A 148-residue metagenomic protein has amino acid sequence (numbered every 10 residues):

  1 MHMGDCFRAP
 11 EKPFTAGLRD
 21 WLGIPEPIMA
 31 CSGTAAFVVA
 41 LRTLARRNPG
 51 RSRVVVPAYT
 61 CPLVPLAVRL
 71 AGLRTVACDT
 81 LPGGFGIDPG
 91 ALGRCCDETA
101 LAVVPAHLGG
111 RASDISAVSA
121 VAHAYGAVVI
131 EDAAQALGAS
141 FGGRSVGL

Functional and structural regions predicted by a protein language model:
M1-P10: N-terminal "arm"/small-domain region of PLP-dependent enzymes with the aminotransferase-like
E11-R53, P62, A67-R69, A77 (+1 more regions): Phosphate-binding glycine-rich loop
T34-A36, T60-P62, T75, L108-R111 (+1 more regions): Short, solvent-exposed loop/turn segments at secondary-structure junctions
V55, V76, V129-I130: Structural detector of well-ordered beta-strand residues that form the stable sheet scaffold of enzyme domains
A58, V76-L81: Short beta->alpha connector loops at strand-helix junctions that form conserved, small/polar/Pro-enriched
G72: Structured binding elements
G83-L148: Active-site phosphate-binding strand-loop segment of PLP-dependent enzymes
